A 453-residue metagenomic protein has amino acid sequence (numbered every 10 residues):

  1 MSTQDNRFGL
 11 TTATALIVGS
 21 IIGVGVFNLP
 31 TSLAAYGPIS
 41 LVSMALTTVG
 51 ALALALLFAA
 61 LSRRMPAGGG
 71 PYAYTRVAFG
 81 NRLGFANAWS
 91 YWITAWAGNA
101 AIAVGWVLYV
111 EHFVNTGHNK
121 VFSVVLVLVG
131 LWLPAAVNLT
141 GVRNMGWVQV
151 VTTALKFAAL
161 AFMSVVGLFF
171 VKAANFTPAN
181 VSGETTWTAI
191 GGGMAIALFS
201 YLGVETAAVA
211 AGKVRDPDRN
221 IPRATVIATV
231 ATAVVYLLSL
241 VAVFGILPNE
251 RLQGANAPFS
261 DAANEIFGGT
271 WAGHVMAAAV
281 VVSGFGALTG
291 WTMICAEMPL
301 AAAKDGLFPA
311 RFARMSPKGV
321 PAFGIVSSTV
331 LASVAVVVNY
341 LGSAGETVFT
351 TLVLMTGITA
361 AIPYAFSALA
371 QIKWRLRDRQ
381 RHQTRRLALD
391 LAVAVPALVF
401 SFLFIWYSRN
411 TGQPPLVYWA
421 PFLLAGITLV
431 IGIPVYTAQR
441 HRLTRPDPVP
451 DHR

Functional and structural regions predicted by a protein language model:
M1, R76, A103-L126, A159 (+4 more regions): Helix-loop-helix connectors at the membrane interface of multi-pass transporters/channels
M1-T31, A35-Y36, A51-A59, G68 (+2 more regions): Membrane-interface "cap" regions at the ends of multi-pass membrane proteins
S2-Q4, S40-L41, G117-S123, V150-A277 (+1 more regions): Helix-loop-helix junctions that connect adjacent transmembrane segments in multi-pass membrane transporters
Q4-D5, V26-K120, A228-A231, L237 (+1 more regions): Extracellular loop-to-transmembrane helix junctions
A67, S90-V104, Y201, T206-V214 (+3 more regions): Membrane-helix boundary/coupling elements in multi-pass transport proteins
A73-Y74, G80, E111-T116, A224-W291 (+1 more regions): TM-loop-TM module centered on a large, flexible mid-protein loop between adjacent transmembrane helices in multi-pass
F122-V171, E184-T185, T225-T229, T359-A365 (+3 more regions): Membrane-interface loop-to-helix entry segments
M355, A360, A388-R453: A generic transmembrane alpha-helix motif of multi-pass inner-membrane proteins
